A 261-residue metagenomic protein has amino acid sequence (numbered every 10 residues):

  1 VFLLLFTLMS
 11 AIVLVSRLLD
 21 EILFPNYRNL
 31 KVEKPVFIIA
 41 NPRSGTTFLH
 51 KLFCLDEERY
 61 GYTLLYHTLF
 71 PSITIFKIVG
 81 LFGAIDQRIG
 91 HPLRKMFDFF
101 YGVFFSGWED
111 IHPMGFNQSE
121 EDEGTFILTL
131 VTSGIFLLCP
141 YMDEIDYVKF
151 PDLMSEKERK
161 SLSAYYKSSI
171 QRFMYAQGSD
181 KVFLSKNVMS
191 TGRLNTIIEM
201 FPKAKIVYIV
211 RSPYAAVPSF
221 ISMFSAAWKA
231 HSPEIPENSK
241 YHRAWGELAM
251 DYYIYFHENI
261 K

Functional and structural regions predicted by a protein language model:
V1-R28: A transmembrane-helix-recognition feature enriched in membrane-embedded lipid enzymes and envelope glyco-/phospholipid
I22-F24, E156-V182, N187-M200, A204-K261: PAPS-dependent sulfotransferase catalytic domain
N29-V36: A short, charged/proline- and glycine-enriched loop that marks the coil->beta-strand transition at the N-terminal
V36, G61, K205-V207: Hydrophobic/aromatic beta-strand patches that form the interior of the parallel beta-sheet core in alpha/beta enzyme
F37-E58: Glycine-rich phosphate-binding P-loop
D56-Y66: Post-Walker A helix-loop "phosphate-sensing" segment adjacent to the P-loop in P-loop NTPases
Y66-F70, R211-P213: Short, acidic/turn-prone active-site loops that include or flank metal/cofactor- and phosphate-binding residues
L69-F183: PAPS-dependent sulfation machinery
